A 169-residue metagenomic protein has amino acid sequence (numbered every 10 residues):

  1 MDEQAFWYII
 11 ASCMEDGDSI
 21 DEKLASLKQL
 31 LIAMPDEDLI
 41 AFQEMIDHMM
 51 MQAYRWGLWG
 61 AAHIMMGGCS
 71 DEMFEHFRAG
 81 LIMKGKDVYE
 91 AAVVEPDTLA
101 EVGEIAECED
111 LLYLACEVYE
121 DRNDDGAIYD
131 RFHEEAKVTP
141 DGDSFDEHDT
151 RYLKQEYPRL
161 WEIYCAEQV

Functional and structural regions predicted by a protein language model:
M1-Q29, M34, E167: N-terminal, charge-rich interaction modules
D2-A5, E22-S26, D38, F42 (+3 more regions): Residue-level detector of well-ordered alpha-helical segments, enriched for hydrophobic/aromatic packing positions
W7-S12, E44-H48, Q52, E72-K86 (+1 more regions): Short, hydrophobic/amphipathic alpha-helical patches that form generic packing surfaces within helical domains
W7-Y8, C13, G126-V169: Long, solvent-exposed, polar/charged low-complexity segments
Q29-G68: A glycine-rich, hydrophobic loop/mini-helix early in the fold
H63-V93, L99: Hydrophobic/aromatic-rich, well-ordered segments within soluble, folded domains that form packed cores
I82, D110, Y119, Y152-Y157 (+1 more regions): Terminal interaction module
V88-D121: An exposed acidic His-Trp-rich patch
